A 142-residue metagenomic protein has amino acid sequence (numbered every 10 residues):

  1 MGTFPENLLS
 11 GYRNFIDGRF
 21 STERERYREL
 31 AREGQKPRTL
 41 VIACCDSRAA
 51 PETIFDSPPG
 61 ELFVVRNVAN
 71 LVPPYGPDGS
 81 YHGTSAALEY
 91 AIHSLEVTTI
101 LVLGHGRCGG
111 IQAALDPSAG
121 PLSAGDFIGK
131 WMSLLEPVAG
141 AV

Functional and structural regions predicted by a protein language model:
M1-P37, N70-T98, G109-V142: Divalent-metal-activated hydrolytic enzyme cores
R19, I54-S57, T99-L101: Short, functional N-terminal and low-complexity linear motifs
R32-P51: N-terminal low-complexity or amphipathic/hydrophobic leaders
R38-V41, E61-F63, T98-L101: Structural motif
I42-C44, R66, L103-H105: Short beta-strand segments
D46-R48, H105-G110: Gly/Ser/Thr-rich loops at beta-strand to alpha-helix junctions that form or flank small-molecule/cofactor-binding
R48-L71: Catalytic core of membrane glycerolipid acyltransferases/transacylases, capturing the structured, soluble-facing
